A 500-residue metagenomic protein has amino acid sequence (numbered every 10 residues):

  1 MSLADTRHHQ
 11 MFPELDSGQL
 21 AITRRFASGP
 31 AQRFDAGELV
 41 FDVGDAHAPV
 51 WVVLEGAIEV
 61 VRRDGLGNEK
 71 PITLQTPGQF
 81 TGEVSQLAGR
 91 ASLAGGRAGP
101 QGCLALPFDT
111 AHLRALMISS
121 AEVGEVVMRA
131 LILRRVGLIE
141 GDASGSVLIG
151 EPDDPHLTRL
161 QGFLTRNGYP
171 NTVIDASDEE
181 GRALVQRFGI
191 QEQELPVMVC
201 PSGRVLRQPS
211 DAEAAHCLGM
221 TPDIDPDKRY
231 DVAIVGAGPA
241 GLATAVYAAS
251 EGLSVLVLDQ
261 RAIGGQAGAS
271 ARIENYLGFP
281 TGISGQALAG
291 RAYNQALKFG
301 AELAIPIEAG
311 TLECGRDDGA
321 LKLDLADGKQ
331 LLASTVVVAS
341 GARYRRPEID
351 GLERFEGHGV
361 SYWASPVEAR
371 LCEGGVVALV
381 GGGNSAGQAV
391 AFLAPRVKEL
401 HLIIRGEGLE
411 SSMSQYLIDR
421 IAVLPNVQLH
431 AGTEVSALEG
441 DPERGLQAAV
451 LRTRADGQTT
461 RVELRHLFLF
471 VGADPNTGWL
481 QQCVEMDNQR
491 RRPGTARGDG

Functional and structural regions predicted by a protein language model:
M1-T165: Cytosolic regulatory regions built on CNB/CRP/Popeye-like sensor folds
E14, R33, L74, P107 (+5 more regions): Short aromatic/basic micro-patch
P30, L104, P170-T172, S254 (+3 more regions): Conserved beta-strand segments of alpha/beta enzyme cores
A143, L148, P152-E179, F188 (+5 more regions): Beta1-alpha1 glycine-rich phosphate/pyrophosphate-binding loop at the start of Rossmann-like nucleotide-binding domains
D178, R182-V235, E251, G268 (+5 more regions): FAD-binding core/adjacent interface of flavoenzyme oxidoreductases
G189-Q193, R272-L277, F355-E356, A378-L379 (+2 more regions): Short, hinge-like loop/turn segments at secondary-structure boundaries
D225-I263, E348, E356, Y362-Q415 (+3 more regions): Rossmann-like dinucleotide/flavin-binding elements
A289-A333, V338-S340, A394-A496: A Rossmann-like FAD-binding core segment of flavoenzymes
